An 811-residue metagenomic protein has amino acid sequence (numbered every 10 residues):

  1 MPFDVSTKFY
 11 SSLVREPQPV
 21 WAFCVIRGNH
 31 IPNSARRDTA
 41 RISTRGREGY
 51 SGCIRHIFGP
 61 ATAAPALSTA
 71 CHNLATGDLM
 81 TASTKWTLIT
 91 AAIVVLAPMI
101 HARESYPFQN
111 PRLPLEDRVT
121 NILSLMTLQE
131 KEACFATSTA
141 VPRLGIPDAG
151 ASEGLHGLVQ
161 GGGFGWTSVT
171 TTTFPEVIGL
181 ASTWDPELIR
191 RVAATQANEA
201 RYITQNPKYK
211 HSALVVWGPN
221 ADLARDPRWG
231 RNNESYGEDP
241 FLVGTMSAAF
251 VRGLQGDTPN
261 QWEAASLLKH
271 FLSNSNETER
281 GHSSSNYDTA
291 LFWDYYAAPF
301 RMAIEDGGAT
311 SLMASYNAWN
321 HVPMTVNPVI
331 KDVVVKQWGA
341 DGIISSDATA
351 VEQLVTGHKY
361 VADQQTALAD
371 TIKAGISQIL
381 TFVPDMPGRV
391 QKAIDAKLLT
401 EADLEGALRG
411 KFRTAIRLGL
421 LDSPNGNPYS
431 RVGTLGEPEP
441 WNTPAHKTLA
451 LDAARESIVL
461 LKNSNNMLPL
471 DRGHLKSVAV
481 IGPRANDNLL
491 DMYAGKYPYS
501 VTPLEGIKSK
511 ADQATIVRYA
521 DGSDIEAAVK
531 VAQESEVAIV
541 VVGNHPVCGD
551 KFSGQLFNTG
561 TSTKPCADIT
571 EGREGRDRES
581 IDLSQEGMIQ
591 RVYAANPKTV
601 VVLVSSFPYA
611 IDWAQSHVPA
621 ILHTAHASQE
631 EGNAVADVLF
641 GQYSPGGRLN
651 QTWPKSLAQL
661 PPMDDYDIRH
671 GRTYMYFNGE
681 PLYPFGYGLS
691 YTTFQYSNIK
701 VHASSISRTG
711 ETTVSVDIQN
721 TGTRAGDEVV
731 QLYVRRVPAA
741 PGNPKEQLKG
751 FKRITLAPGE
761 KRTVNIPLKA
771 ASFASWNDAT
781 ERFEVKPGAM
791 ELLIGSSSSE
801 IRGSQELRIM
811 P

Functional and structural regions predicted by a protein language model:
F3, F9-Y10, F23, Y50 (+1 more regions): Aromatic (phenylalanine/tyrosine) cluster motif
D4-V5, V25, I31, T39 (+1 more regions): Short hydrophobic alpha-helical segments enriched in small aliphatic residues
G28, G46-G52, G59, G77: Residue-identity detector for glycine
F58, A66-L79: Short, Lys/Arg-enriched N-terminal segments with co-localized hydrophobic residues within the first ~10-30 amino acids
T81, A97-S775, P787-S799: Glycoside hydrolase catalytic-domain context in secreted enzymes
E800-P811: Short beta-strand elements
